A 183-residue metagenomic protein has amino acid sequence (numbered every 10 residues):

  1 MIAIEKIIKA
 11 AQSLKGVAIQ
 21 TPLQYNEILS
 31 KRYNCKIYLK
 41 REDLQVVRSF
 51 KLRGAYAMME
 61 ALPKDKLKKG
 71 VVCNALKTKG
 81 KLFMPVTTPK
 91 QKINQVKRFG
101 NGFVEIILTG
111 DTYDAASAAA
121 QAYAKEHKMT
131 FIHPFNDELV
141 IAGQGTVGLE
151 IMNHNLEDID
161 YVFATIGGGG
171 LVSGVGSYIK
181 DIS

Functional and structural regions predicted by a protein language model:
M1-S183: PLP-dependent amino-acid enzyme catalytic core
